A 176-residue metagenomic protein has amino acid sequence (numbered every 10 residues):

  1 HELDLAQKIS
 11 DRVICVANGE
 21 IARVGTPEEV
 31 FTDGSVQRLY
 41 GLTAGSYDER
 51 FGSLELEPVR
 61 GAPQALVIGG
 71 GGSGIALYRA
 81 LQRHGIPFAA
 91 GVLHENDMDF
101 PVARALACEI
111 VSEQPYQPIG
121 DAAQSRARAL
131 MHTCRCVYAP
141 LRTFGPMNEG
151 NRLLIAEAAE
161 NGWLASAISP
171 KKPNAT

Functional and structural regions predicted by a protein language model:
H1: H-loop/switch region of ABC-family ATPase nucleotide-binding domains
A6-S10: A short, surface-exposed alpha-helical micro-motif characterized by mixed small hydrophobic and charged/polar residues
I14: Conserved catalytic/dimer-interface elements of ABC ATPase nucleotide-binding domains
V24-T26: ABC ATPase "signature
E28-F31: Short acidic-hydrophobic catalytic motif
G41-A122, A139-L141, G145-E149, W163-T176: ABC ATPase nucleotide-binding domains
I119-M131: A short, acidic, amphipathic alpha-helical segment used as a generic capping/interface helix at domain edges
